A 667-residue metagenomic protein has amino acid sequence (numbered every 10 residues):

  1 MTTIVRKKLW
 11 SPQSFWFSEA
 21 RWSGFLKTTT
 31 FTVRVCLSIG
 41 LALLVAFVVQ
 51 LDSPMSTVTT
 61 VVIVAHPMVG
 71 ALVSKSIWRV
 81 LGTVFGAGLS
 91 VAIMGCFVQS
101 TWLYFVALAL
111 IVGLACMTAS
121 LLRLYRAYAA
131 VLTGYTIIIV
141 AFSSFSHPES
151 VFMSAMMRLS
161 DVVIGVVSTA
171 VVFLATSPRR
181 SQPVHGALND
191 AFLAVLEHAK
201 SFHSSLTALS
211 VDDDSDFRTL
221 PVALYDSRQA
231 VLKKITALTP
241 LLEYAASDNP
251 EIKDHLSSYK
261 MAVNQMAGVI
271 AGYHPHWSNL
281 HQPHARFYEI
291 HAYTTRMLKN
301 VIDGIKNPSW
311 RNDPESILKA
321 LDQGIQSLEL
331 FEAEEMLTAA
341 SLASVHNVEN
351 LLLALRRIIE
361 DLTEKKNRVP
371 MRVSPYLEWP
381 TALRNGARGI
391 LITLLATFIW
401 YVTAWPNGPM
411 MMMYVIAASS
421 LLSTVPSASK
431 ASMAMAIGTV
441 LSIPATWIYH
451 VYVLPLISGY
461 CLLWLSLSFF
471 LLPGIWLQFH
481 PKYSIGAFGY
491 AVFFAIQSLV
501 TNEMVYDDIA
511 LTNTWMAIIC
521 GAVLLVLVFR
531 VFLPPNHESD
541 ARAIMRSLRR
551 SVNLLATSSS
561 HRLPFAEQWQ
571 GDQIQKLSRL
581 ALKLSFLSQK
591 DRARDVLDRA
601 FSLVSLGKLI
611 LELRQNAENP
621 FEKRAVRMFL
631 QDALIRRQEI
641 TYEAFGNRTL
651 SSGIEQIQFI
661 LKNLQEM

Functional and structural regions predicted by a protein language model:
M1-S247, D254, L342, L353-A354 (+1 more regions): A transmembrane helix-and-boundary motif of multi-pass membrane transporters/channels
A191-D216, Y259-V369, V552, S605-M667: Soluble C-terminal extramembrane regulatory/interaction domains of multi-pass membrane proteins
S558-R627, Q631, E639-E643: C-terminal accessory regions
